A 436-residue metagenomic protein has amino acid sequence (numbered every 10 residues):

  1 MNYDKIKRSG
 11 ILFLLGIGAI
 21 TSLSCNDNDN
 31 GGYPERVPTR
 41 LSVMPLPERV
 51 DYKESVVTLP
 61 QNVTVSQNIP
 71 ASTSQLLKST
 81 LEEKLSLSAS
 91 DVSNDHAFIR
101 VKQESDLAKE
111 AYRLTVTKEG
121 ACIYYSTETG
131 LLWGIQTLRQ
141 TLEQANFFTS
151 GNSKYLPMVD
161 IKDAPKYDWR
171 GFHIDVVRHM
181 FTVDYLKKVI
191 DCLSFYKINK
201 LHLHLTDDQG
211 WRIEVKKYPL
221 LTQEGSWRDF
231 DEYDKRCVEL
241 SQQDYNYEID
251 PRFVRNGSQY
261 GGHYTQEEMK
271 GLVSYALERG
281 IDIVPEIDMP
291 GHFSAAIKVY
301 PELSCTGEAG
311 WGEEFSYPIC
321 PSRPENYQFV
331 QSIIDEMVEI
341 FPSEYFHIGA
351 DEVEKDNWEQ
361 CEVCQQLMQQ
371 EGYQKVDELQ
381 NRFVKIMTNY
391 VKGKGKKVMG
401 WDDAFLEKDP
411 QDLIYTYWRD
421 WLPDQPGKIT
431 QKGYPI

Functional and structural regions predicted by a protein language model:
M1-V37: Bacterial Sec-dependent N-terminal signal peptides
C25, P70-S72, Q103-D106, E128-T129 (+7 more regions): Short, glycine-/Ser/Thr-/acidic-enriched flexible segments
C25-R170, K392-D402, L413: Acidic, contiguous N-terminal accessory segments
T73-S74, Y185, E268, F383 (+1 more regions): Residue-level preference for nonpolar/small residues embedded in alpha-helices
L85, E278-R279, K394, K432: Helix C-cap/helix->beta junction micro-motif
L107, A111-Y327, I333-Y345, I386 (+1 more regions): Feature activates predominantly on carbohydrate-active enzymes
A296-E302, T306-L413, R419-L422, P426-P435: Active-site neighborhood of glycoside hydrolase catalytic domains
